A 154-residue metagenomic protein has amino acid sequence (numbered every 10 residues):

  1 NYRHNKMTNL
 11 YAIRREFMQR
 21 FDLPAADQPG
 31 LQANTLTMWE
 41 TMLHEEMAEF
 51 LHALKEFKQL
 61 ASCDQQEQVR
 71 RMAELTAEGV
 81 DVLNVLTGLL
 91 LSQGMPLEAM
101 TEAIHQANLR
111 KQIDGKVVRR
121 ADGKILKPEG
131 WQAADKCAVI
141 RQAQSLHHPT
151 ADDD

Functional and structural regions predicted by a protein language model:
N1-N5: Intrinsic-disorder-associated, low-complexity terminal segments enriched in Asp/Asn/His/Tyr and depleted of Lys/Arg
K6-G79, L83-D154: Flexible "arm" and connector segments at domain edges
